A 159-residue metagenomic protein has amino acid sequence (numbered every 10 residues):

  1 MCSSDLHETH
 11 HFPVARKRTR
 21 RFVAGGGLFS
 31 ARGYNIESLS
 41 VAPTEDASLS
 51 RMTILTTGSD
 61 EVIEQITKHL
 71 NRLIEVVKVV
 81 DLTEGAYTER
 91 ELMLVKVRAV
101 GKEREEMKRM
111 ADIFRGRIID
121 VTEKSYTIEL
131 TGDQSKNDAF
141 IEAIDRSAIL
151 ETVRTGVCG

Functional and structural regions predicted by a protein language model:
M1-S3: Short, small-residue-biased leader/transition segments that mark boundaries at the very start of proteins
H7-A15, S50-I54, G85-R98: Short glycine-/aliphatic-rich beta-strand segments at the starts of folded cytosolic domains
R18, T56-E61, V100-G101, G132-N137: Helix N-cap motif at beta-to-alpha junctions
G25-F29, Q65-L73, M107-F114, F140-R146: Short amphipathic alpha-helices in soluble, non-transmembrane regions that often serve as interface/regulatory elements
I36-S59, L82-E89: Short, charge-patterned binding micro-sites
L39, I74-Y87, R117-T122, A148-G159: Conserved short beta-strand edge segments in small beta-sheet-based binding/regulatory domains
S59-V100: Helix-adjacent hinge/juxtasegments
E84-T127: Long, charge-patterned amphipathic alpha-helical coiled-coil/hairpin "stalk" segments used as oligomerization
